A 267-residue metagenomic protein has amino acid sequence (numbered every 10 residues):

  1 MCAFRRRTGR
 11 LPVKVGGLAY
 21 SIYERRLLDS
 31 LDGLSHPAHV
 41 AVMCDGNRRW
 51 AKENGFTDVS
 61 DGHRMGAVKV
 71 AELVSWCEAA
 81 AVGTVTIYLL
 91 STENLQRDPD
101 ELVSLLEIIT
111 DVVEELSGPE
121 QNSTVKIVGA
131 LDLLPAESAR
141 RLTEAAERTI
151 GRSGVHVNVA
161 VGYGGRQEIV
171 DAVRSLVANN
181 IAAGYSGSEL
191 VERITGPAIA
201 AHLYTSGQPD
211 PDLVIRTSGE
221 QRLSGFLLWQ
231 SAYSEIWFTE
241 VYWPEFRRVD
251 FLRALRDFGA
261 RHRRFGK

Functional and structural regions predicted by a protein language model:
M1-K267: Flexible, compositionally biased loop and terminal segments
